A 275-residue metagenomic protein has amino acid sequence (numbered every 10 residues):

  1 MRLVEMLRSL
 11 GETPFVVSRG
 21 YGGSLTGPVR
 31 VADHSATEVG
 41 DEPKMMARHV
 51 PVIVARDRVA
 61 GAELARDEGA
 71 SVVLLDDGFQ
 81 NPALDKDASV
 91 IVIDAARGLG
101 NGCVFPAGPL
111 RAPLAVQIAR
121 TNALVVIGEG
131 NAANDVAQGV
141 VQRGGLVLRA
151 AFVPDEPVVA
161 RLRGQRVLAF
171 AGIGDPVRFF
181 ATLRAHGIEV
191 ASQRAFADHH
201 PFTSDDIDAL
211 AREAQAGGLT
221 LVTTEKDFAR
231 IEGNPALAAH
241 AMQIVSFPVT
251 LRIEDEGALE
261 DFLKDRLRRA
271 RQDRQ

Functional and structural regions predicted by a protein language model:
M1-V17: A conserved segment at the C-terminal end of the G1
R2-M6, D76, T182: Rossmann-fold NAD(P)-dependent oxidoreductase module
L3, R58-A65, L210, L263: Generic hydrophobic alpha-helical segments
S9, L84-Q275: ATP-dependent carboxylate-amine ligase
E12, G20-R143: Phosphate/Mg2+-binding loops and adjacent switch elements in nucleotide/diphosphate-handling enzyme cores
R19-G20, R212: Conserved beta/loop motifs at nucleotide-recognition and modification sites
